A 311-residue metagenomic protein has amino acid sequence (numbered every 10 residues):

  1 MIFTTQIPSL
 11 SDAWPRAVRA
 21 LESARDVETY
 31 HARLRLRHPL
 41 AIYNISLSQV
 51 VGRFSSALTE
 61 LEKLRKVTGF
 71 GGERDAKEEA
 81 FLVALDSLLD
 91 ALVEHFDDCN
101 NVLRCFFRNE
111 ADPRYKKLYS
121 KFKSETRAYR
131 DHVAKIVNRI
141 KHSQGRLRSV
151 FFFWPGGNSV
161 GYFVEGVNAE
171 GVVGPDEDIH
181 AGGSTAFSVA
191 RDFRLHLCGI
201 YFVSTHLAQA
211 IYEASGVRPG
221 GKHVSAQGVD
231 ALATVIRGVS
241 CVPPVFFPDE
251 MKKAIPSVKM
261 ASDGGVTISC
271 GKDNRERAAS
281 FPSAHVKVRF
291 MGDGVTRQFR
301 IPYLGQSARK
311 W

Functional and structural regions predicted by a protein language model:
M1-L82, D112-W311: Acidic, Ser/Thr/Gly/Pro-rich intrinsically disordered interaction regions
L82-S124: Flexible secondary-structure boundary motifs
